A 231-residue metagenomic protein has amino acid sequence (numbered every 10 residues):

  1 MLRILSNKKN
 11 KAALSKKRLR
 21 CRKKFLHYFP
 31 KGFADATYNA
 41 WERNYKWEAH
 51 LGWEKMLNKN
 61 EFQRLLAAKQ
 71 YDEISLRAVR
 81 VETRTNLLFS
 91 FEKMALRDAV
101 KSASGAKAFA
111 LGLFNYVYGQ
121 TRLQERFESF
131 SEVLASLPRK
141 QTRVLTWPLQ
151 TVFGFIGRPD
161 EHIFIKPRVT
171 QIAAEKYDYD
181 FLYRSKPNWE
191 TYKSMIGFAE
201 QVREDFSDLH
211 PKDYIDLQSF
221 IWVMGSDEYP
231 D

Functional and structural regions predicted by a protein language model:
M1-R143, P159-D231: An N-terminal alpha-helical hairpin/helix-loop-helix interaction module that forms a charged, gly/pro-flexible surface
Q150-G154: Cytochrome P450 catalytic-core helices
